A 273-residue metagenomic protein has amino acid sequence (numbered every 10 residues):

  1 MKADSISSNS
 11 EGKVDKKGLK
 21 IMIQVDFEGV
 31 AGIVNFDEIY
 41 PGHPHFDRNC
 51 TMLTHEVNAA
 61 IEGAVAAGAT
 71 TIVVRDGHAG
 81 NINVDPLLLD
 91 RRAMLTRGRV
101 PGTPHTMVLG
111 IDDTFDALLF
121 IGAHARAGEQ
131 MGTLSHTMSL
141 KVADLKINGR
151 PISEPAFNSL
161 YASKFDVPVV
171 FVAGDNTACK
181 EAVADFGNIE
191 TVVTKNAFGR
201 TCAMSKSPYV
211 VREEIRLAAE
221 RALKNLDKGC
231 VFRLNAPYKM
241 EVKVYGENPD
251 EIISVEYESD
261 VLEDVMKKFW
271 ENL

Functional and structural regions predicted by a protein language model:
N9, D15-K17, I72, A197 (+1 more regions): C-terminal accessory domains and tails appended to enzymatic cores
Q24-V25, R75-D76, L118-A123, V172-A173 (+1 more regions): Short beta-strand segments
E28-I33: Short acidic, Gly/Ser-rich segments with clustered Asp/Glu that frequently serve as metal-coordination loops in enzyme
D37-E62: Short catalytic helix/loop segments, enriched in acidic residues and glycine and frequently bearing histidine
A79, N83-R92: Glycine-rich loop at the start of a catalytic domain that most often binds anionic cofactors/ligands
D90-I111: A glycine-rich helix N-cap at a beta->alpha junction
G102-T103, S139-F165, A173-T177: Active-site glycine-rich loop that binds ribose-phosphate moieties when present
Y161-A218: Active-site rim beta-loop-alpha module in soluble metabolic enzymes
